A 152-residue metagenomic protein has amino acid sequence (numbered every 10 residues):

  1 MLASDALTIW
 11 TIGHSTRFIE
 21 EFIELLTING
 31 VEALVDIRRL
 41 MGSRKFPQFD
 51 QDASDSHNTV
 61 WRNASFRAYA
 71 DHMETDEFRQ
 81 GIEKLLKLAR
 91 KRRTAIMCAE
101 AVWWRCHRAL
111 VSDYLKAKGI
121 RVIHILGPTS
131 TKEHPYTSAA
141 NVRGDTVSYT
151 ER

Functional and structural regions predicted by a protein language model:
M1-R152: Residues lining hydrophobic/aromatic ligand-binding pockets adjacent to catalytic sites
